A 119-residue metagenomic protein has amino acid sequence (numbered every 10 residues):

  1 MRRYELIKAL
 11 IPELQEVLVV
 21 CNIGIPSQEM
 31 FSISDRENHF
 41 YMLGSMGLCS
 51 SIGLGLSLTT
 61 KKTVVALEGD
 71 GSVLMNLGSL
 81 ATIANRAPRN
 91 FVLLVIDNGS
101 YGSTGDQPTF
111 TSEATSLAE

Functional and structural regions predicted by a protein language model:
M1-E16: Active-site pocket-lining segments that scaffold enzyme catalytic pockets across diverse folds
Y4-L6, S32-E119: Thiamine diphosphate
L10, V19-C21, I83: Generic structural hydrophobic/aromatic packing signal, biased to beta-strands
V17-R36: Acidic-glycine-rich active-site phosphate/pyrophosphate-binding loop
